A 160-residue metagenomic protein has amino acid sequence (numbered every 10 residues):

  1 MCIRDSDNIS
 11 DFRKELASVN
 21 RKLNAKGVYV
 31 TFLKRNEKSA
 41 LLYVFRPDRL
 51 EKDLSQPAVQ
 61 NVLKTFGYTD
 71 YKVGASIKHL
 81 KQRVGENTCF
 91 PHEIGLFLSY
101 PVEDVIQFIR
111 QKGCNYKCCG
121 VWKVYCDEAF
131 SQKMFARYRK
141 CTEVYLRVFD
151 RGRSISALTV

Functional and structural regions predicted by a protein language model:
M1-D5: Conserved small/polar residues in nucleotide/adenosyl-binding loops
F12-Y71: A glycine-rich, hydrophobic loop/mini-helix early in the fold
N24, R110, C114, E143-D150: Generic secondary-structure signature for well-ordered alpha-helical cores
E37-K38, S76-L80, I109-K112, C119-C126: Short linear loop/turn motifs
T65-H92: Internal catalytic-core helix/loop-beta-alpha segment that presents or stabilizes conserved functional determinants
P91-K117: Hydrophobic/aromatic-rich, well-ordered segments within soluble, folded domains that form packed cores
V121-V160: Long, compositionally biased
